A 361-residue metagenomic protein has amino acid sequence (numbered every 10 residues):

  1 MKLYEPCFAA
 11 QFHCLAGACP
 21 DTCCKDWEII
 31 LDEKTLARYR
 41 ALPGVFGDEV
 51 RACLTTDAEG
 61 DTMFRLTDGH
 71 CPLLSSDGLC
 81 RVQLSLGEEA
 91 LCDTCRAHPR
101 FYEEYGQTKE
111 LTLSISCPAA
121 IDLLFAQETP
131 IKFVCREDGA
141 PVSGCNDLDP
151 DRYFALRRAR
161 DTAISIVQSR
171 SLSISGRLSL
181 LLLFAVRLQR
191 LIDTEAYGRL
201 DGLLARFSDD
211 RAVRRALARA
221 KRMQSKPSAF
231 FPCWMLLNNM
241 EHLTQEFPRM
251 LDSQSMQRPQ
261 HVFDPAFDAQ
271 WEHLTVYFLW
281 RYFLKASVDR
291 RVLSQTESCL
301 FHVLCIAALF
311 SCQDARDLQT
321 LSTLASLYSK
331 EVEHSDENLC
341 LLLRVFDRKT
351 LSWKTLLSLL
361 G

Functional and structural regions predicted by a protein language model:
M1-G47: General N-terminal leader/first-domain-start detector
Y4-E5, S76, A286-V288: Short linear interaction motifs
A9, C14, S85, D149 (+2 more regions): Short, charged/polar micro-motifs that form catalytic or ligand-binding hotspots
Q11-A18, P130-C135, T275-L279: Short, compositionally biased low-complexity segments
Q11-I29, L66-F101, S114-I121: Local cysteine-cluster metal-coordination motifs and their immediate loop/turn environment, predominantly Fe-S cluster
W27, L31-G69, L74-S76: Membrane helical hairpin/interfacial module
G78, L86-L180: Internal, well-ordered alpha/beta segment that forms a basic, Gly-enriched binding/recognition surface
S171-G361: Hydrophobic, aromatic-lined core segments that form the binding pocket/scaffold for planar heteroaromatic ligands
